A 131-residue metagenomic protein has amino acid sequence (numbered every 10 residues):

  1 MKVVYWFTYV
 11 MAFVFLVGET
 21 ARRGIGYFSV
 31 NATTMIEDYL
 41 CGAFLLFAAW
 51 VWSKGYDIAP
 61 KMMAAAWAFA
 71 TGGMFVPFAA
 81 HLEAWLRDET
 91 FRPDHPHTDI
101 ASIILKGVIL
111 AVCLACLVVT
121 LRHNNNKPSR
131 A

Functional and structural regions predicted by a protein language model:
M1-A131: Topology signature of small-to-medium multi-pass alpha-helical membrane proteins
